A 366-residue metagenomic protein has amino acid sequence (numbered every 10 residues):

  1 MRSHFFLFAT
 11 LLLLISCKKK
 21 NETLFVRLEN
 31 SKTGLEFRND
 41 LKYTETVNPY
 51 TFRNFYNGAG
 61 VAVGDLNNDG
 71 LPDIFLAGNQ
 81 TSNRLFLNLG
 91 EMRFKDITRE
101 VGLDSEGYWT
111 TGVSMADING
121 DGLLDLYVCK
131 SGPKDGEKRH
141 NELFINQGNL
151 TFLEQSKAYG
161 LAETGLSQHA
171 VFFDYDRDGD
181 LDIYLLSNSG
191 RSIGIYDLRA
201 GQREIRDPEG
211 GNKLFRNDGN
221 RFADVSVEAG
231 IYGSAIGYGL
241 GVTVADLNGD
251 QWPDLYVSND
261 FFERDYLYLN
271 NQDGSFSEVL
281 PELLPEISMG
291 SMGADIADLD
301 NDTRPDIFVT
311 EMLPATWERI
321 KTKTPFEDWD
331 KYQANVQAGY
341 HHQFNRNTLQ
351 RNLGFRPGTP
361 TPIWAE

Functional and structural regions predicted by a protein language model:
M1-E22: Bacterial Sec-dependent N-terminal signal peptides
C17-E366: Acidic, glycine/proline-rich Ca2+-coordinating loop motifs
